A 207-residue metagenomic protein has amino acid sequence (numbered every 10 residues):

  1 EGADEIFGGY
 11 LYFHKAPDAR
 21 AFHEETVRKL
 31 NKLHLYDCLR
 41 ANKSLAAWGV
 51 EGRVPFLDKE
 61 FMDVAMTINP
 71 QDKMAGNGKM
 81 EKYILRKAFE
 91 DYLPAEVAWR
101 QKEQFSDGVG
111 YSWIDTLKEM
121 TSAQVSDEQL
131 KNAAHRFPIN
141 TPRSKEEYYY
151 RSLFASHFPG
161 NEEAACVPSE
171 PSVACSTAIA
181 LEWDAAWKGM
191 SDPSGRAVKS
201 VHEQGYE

Functional and structural regions predicted by a protein language model:
E1-A3: Short, well-ordered beta-to-alpha junction loops that form the rim of enzyme active sites and present histidine/acidic
E5, L11, P17, A21-E207: Adenosyl-5′-phosphate
